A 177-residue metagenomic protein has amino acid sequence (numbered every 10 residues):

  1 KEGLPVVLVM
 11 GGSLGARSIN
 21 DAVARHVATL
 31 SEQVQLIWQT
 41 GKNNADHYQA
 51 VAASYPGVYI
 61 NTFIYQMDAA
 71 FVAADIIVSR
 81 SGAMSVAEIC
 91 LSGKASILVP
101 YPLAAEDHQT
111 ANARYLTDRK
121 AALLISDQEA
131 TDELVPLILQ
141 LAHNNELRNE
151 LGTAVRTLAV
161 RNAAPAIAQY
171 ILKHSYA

Functional and structural regions predicted by a protein language model:
K1-I77, Q109-A113, I125-L134: Donor-nucleotide binding loops and adjacent catalytic segments primarily of GT-B fold Leloir glycosyltransferases
S13-G15, Y101-A104, R156-T157: Short histidine/acidic/glycine/proline-rich micro-motifs that form metal- and phosphate-coordinating active-site loops
V72-A87, K94-A95: Acidic donor-binding loop of glycosyltransferase active sites
S79, A95-E106: Short hydrophobic beta-strand element within catalytic cores of glycosyltransferases and related nucleotide-activated
G93, T110-A122, L137: Acidic, glycine-centered active-site loop in nucleotide-sugar glycosyltransferases
R119-K120, L124-S126, A130-E146: C-terminal "capping" alpha-helix adjacent to the active site of nucleotide-linked donor transferases in cell-envelope
L147-R161: A short, well-ordered alpha-helix in the C-terminal region of glycosyltransferases
V160-A177: C-terminal alpha-helical cap of glycosyltransferases
